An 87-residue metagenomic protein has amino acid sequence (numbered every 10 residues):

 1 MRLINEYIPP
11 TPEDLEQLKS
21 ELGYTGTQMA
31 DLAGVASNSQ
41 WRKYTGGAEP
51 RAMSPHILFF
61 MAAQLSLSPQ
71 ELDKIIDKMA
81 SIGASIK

Functional and structural regions predicted by a protein language model:
M1-E21: A short, Lys/Arg-rich alpha-helix, primarily the initiator
I4, A63, S68-K87: Short, charged recognition helix plus adjacent turn of helix-turn-helix-like nucleic-acid-binding domains
P10, A52-M53, L67: Alpha-helical hairpin
G23, G34-V35: Central "turn" residue of the DNA-binding helix-turn-helix
Q28-D31: Short alpha-helical "recognition helix" segments of helix-turn-helix
V35-R51: Recognition helix of helix-turn-helix/homeodomain-like DNA-binding domains that insert into the DNA major groove
G47-A62: Short, basic-rich loop-to-helix N-cap that marks the start of a DNA-contacting helix
